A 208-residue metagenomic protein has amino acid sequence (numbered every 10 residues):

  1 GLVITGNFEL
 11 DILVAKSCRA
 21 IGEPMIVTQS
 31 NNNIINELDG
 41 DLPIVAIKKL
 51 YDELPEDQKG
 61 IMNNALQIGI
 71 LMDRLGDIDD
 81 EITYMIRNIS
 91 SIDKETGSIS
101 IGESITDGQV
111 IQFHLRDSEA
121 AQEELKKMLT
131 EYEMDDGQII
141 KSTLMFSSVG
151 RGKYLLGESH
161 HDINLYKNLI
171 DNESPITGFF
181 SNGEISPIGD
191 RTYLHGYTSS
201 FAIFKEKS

Functional and structural regions predicted by a protein language model:
L2-L156, H160-L169, S174, F179-S208: Small-residue-enriched flexible segments
